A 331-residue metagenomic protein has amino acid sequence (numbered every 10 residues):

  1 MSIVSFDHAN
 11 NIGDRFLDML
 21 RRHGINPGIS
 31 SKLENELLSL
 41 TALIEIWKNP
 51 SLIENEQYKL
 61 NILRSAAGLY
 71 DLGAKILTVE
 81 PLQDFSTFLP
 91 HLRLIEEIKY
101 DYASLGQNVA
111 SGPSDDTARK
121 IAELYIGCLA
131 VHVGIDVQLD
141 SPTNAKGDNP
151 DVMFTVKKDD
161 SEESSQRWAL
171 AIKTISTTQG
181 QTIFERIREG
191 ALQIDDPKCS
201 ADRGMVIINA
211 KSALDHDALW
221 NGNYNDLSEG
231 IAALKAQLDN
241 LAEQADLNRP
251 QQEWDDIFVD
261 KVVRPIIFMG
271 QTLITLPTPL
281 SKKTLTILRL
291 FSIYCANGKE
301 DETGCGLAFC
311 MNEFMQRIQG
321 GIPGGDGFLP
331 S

Functional and structural regions predicted by a protein language model:
M1-V133, K173-S331: Charged, structured surface patches that assemble and position nucleic-acid processing machinery
A103-P113, T143-K146, V156-Q166: Intrinsically disordered, low-complexity coil segments
A130, D151-F154, K158-S176: Conserved catalytic cores of phosphodiester-cleaving nucleases, focusing on short active-site segments
H132-T155: A short acidic/basic microdomain associated with nuclease active sites
P142-A145, K157, K173-I175, K211: An acidic- and aromatic-residue-enriched active-site/binding cleft used to recognize and process polar
D148, S165, S200-D202: Residue-level preference for short coil/turn positions at secondary-structure junctions
